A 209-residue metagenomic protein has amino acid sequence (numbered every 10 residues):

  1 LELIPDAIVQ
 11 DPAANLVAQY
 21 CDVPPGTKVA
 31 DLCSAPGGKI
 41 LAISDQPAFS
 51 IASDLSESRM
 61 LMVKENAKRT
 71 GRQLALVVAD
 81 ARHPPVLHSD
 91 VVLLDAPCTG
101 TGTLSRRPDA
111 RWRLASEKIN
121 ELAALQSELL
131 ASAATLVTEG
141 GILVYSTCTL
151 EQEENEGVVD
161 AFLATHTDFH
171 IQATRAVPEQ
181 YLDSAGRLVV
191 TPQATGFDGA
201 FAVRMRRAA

Functional and structural regions predicted by a protein language model:
L1-A209: S-adenosylmethionine
